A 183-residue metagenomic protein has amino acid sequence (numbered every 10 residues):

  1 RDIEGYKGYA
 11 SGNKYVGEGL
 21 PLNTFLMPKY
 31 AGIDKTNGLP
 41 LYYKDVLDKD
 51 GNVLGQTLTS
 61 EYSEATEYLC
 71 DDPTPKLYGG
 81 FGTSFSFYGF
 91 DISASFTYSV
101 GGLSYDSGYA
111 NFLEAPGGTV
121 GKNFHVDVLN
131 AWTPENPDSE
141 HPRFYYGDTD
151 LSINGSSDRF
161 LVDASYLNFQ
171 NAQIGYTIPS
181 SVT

Functional and structural regions predicted by a protein language model:
R1-K14, T66, G79, T97-S104 (+2 more regions): Outer-membrane beta-barrel domain signature
R1-P73, N136: Conserved small-residue
L22, D71-K76, R159-N168: Short sequence motifs at beta-strands and strand-loop junctions characteristic of Gram-negative outer-membrane
S60-L69, T74, K122, S152-F160: Extracytoplasmic loops and strand-loop junctions of Gram-negative outer membrane beta-barrel proteins
L77-T83, F90, F169-I174: Hydrophobic, lipid-facing positions within transmembrane beta-strands of outer-membrane proteins
F85, A94-Y98: Transmembrane beta-barrel strands of outer-membrane/channel proteins
G89-A94, S181-V182: Repeated loop/turn-to-beta-strand initiation elements of outer-membrane beta-barrel proteins
S99-V182: Extracytoplasmic gating/loop element in the C-terminal half of outer-membrane beta-barrel translocons and assembly
